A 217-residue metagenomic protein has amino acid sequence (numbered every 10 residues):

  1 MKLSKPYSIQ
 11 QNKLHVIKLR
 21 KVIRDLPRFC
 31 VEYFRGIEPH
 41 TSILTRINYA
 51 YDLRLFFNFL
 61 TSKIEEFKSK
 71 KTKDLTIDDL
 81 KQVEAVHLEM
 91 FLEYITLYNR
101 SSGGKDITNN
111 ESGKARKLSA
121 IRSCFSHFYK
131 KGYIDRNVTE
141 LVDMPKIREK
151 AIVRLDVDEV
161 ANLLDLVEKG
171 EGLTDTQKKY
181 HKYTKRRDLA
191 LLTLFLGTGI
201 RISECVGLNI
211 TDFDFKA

Functional and structural regions predicted by a protein language model:
M1-A217: Conserved catalytic core of the tyrosine transesterase superfamily
